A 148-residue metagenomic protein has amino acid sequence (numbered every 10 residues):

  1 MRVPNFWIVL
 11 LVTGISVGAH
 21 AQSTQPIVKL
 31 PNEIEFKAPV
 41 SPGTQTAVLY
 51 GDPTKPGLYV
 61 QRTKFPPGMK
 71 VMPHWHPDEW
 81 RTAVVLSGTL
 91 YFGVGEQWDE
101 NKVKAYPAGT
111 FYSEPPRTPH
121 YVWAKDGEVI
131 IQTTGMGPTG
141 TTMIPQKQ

Functional and structural regions predicted by a protein language model:
M1-F6: Positively charged n-region of N-terminal signal peptides that target proteins for export
W7-S16: Bacterial N-terminal signal peptides
A19-R62, Q146-Q148: A short, N-terminal "cap"/entry segment at the start of jelly-roll beta-barrel domains of the cupin/DSBH fold
P26-I27, N101, Y121-Q148: Double-stranded beta-helix
D52-T54, L90, E96-R117: Short acidic-glycine-tyrosine-enriched beta hairpin
Y59-D78, A105, P115-R117: Conserved short histidine dyad/triad with adjacent acidic residue
P66-M69, H76-Q97: Glycine- and acidic-residue-biased ligand/ion/polar-headgroup-sensing regions
V71-P73, F92-G93, E114, P119-K125: Short beta-strand His + acidic residue motifs that chelate non-heme Fe in jelly-roll/DSBH and cupin folds
